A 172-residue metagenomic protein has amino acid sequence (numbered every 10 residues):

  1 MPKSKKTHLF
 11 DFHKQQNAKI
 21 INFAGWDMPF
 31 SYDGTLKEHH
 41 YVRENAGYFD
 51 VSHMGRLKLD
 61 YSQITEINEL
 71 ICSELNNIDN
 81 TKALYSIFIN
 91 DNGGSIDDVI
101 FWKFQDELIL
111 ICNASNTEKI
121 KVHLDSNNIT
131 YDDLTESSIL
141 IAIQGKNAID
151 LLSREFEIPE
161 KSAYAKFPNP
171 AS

Functional and structural regions predicted by a protein language model:
M1-S172: Basic, glycine/lysine-rich polyanion-binding surfaces/domains
